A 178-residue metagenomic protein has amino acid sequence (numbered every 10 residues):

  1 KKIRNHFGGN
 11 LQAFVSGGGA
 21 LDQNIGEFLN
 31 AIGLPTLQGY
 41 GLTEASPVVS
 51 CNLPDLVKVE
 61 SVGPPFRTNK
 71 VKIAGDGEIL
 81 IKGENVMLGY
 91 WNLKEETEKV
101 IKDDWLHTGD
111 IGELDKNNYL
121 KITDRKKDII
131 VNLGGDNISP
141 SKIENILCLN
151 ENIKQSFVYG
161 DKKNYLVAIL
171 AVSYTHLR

Functional and structural regions predicted by a protein language model:
K1-V57, K70, K154: Gly/Ser/Thr-rich phosphate-binding loop
P65-N132: Conserved ATP-binding/catalytic segment of the ANL
N118, L147, A168: Residue-level signal for inorganic ion chemistry
C148-K154: Short secondary-structure junctions
T175-H176: Conserved small/polar residues in nucleotide/adenosyl-binding loops
